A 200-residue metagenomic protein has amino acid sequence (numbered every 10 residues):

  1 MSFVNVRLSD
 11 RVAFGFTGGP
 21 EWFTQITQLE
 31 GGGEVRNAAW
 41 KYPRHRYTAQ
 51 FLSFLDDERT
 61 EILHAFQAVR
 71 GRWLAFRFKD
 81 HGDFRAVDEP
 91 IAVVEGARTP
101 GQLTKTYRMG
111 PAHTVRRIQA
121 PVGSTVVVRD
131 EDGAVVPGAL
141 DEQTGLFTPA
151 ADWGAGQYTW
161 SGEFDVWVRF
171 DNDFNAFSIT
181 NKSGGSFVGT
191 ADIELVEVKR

Functional and structural regions predicted by a protein language model:
M1-L74, V166-V188: Solvent-exposed edge beta-strands and adjacent loop segments that serve as assembly or binding interfaces
R46, G123-V127, Q157: Exposed beta-strand and adjacent loop surfaces of beta-rich binding modules that mediate intermolecular recognition
R46, R98-P100, Q143-L146: A generic structural signal for beta-strand entry/edge sites
S53, I118-A120, A151-W153: Non-cytosolic beta-sheet module surface loops
L63-A139, G162-R200: Extended beta-strand solenoid/passenger and fiber regions
G133-G156: A surface-exposed beta-strand-loop module
G156-G162: Short, well-structured beta-strand segments within conserved domains
